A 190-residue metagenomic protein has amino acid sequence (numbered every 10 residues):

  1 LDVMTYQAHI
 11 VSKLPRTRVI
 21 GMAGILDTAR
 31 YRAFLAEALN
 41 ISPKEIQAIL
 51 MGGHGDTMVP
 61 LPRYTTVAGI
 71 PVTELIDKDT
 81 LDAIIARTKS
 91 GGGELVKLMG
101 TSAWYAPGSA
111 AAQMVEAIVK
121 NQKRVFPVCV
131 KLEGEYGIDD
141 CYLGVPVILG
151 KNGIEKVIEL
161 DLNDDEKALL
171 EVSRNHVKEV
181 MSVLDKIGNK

Functional and structural regions predicted by a protein language model:
L1: ADP-ribose/adenylate-binding Rossmann-like module
M4-T5, R32: Generic structural marker for isolated residues within well-ordered, non-membrane alpha-helices of soluble domains
Y6, I25: A contiguous active-site-proximal alpha/beta segment in oxidoreductase catalytic domains
V11-R18, D27-K190: C-terminal substrate-binding/catalytic lobe of Rossmann-fold NAD(P)-dependent dehydrogenases
